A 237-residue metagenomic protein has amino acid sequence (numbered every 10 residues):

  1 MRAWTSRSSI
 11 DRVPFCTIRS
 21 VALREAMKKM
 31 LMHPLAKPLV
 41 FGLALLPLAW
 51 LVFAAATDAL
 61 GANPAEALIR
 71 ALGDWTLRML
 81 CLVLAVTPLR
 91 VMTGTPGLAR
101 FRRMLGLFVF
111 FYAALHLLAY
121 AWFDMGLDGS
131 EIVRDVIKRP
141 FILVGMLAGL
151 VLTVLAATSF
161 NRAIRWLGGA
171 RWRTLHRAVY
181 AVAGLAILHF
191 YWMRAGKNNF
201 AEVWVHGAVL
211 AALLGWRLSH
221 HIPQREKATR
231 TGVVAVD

Functional and structural regions predicted by a protein language model:
R2-R12, C16, S20: Low-acidity, Ser/Thr- and Arg-rich intrinsically disordered low-complexity segments
T17, A22-D237: Membrane-embedded alpha-helical bundles that constitute the cytochrome b-like, heme-associated redox core of multi-pass
